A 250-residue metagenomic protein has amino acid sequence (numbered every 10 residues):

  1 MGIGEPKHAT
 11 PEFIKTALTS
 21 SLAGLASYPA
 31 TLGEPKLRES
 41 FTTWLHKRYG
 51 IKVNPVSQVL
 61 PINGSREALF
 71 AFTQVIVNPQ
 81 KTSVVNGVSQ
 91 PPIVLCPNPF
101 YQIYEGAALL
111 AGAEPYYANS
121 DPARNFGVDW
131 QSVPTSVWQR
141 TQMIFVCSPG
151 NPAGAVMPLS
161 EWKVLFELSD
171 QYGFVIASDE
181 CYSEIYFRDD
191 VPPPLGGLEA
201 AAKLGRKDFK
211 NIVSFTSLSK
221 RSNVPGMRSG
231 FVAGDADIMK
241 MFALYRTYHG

Functional and structural regions predicted by a protein language model:
M1, L95, Y116, A177 (+2 more regions): Hydrophobic/aromatic beta-strand patches that form the interior of the parallel beta-sheet core in alpha/beta enzyme
M1-P29, K47, F174: N-terminal "arm"/small-domain region of PLP-dependent enzymes with the aminotransferase-like
H8-E12, P152-A155, Y172, E184-Y186 (+1 more regions): Short catalytic/ligand-binding loop motif for oxyanion handling, primarily in non-cytosolic enzymes, centered on
A26-E167, E184-R206, V213: Conserved core of the PLP fold type I
V85-G87, E199-G250: Conserved core segment of the aminotransferase class I/II
F145, I176-A177: Walker B beta-strand of ABC/ABC-like P-loop ATPase nucleotide-binding domains, specifically the conserved hydrophobic
E180: Walker B catalytic acidic pair
